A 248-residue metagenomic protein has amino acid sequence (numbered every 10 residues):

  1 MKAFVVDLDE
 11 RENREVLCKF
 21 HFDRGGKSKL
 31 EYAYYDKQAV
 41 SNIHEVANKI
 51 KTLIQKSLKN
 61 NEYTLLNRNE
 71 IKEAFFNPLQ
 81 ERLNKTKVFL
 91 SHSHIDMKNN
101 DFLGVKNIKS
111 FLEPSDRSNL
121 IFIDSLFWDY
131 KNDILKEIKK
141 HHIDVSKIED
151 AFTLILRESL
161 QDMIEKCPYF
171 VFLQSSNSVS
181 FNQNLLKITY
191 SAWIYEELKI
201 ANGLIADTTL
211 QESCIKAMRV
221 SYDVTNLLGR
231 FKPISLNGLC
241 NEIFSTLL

Functional and structural regions predicted by a protein language model:
M1-C167: Conserved N-terminal substructure of TIR/SEFIR domains
M1-L30, S213-L248: C-terminal tail/extension regions appended to the core domain(s) of diverse proteins
M97-N99, D129-D133, V179-Q183, Y222-G229: Short catalytic/ligand-binding loop motif for oxyanion handling, primarily in non-cytosolic enzymes, centered on
K166-C167, L204, T208: Helix C-cap/helix->beta junction micro-motif
Q174: Glycine-rich, N-terminal phosphate-binding loop of Rossmann-like dinucleotide-binding domains
S178-L204: Conserved TIR/SEFIR loop-to-helix hotspot centered on a Trp-containing motif with a nearby acidic residue
Y195-K199, G203, L210-D223: Charged, structured surface patches that assemble and position nucleic-acid processing machinery
